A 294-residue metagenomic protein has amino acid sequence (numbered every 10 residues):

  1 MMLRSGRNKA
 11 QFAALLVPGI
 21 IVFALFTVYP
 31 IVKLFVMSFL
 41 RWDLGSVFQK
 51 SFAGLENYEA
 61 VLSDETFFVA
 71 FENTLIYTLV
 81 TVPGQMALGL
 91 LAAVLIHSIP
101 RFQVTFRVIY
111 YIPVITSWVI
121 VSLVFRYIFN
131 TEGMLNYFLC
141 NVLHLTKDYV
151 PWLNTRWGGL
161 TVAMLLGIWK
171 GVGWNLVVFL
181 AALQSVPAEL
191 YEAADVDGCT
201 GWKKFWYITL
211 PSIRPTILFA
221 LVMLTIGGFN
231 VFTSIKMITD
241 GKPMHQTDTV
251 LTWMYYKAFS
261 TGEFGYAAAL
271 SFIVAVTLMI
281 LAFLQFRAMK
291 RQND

Functional and structural regions predicted by a protein language model:
R4-D294: A structural signal for multi-pass alpha-helical bundles of membrane permease subunits that mediate small-molecule
